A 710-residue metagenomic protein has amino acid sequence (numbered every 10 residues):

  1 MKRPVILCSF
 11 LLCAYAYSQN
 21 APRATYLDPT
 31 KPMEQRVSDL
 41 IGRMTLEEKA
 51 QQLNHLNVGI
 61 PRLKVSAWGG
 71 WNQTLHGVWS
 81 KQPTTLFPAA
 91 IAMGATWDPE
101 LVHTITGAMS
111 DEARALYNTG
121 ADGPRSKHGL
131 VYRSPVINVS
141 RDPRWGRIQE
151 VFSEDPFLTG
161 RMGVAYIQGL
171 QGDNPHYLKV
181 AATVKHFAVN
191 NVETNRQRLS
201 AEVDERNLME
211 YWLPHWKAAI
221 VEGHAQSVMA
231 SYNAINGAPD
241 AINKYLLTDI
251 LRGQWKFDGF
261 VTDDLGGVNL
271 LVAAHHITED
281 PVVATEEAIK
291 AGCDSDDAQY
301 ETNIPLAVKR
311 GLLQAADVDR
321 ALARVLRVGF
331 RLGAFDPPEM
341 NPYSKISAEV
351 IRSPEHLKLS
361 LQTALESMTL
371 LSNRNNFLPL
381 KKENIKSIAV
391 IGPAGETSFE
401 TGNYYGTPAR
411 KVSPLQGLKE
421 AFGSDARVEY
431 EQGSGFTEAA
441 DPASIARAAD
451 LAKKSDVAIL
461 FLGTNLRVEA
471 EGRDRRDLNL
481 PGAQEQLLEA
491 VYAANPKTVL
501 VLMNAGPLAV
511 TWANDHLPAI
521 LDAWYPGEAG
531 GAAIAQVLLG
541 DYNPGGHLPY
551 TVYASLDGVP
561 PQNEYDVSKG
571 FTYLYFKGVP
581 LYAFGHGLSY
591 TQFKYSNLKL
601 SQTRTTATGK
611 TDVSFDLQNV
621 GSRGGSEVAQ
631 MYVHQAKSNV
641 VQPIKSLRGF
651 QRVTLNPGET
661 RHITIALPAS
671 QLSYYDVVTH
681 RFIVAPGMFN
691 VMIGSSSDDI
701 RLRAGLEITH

Functional and structural regions predicted by a protein language model:
M1-P22: Bacterial Sec-dependent N-terminal signal peptides
A16-Y674, I683, M688-S697: Glycoside hydrolase catalytic-domain context in secreted enzymes
T679-R681: Short proline/glycine-enriched turn/loop segments at secondary-structure junctions
D699-H710: Short beta-strand elements
